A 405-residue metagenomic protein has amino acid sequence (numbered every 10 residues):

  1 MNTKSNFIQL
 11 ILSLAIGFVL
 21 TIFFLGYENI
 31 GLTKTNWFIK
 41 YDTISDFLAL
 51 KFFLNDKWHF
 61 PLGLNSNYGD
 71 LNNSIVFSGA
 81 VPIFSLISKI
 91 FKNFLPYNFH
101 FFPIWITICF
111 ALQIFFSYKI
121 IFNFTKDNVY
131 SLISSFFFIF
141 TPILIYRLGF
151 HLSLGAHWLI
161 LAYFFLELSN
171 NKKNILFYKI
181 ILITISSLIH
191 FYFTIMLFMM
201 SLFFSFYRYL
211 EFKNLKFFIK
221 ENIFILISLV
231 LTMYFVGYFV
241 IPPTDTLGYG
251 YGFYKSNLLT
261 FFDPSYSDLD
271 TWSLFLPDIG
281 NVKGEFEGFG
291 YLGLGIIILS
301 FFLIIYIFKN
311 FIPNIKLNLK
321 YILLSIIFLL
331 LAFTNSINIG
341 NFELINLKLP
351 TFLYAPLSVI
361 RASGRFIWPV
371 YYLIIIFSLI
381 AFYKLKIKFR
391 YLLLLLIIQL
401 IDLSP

Functional and structural regions predicted by a protein language model:
M1-I30, K220-I227, I305, K309-S325: Start-transfer (signal-anchor) and selected internal transmembrane alpha helices of multi-pass inner/ER membrane
L20-L112, T141-I145, H151, G155 (+1 more regions): Membrane-interface coil-to-helix junctions
I22-E28, L132-F150, M233-P243, P264-T271 (+2 more regions): Membrane-interface helix-loop junctions at the exits of transmembrane helices
K40, T232-I304: Periplasmic/ER-lumenal interhelical loops and adjacent helix-loop junctions in multi-pass membrane proteins
F77-V81, H100-F110, F137-A162, L188-M196 (+2 more regions): Membrane-interface micro-motifs in multi-pass membrane enzymes
T107, A111-I120, V129-N170, I175-R208 (+2 more regions): Membrane-embedded helix bundles of polyisoprenyl
L202, I223-I227, I326, I376 (+1 more regions): Signature aromatic-anchored transmembrane alpha helix within multi-pass, membrane-resident enzymes that catalyze glycan
G293-I315, S325-L330, I375: Hydrophobic, aromatic-rich transmembrane alpha-helices and their immediate juxtamembrane boundary segments
